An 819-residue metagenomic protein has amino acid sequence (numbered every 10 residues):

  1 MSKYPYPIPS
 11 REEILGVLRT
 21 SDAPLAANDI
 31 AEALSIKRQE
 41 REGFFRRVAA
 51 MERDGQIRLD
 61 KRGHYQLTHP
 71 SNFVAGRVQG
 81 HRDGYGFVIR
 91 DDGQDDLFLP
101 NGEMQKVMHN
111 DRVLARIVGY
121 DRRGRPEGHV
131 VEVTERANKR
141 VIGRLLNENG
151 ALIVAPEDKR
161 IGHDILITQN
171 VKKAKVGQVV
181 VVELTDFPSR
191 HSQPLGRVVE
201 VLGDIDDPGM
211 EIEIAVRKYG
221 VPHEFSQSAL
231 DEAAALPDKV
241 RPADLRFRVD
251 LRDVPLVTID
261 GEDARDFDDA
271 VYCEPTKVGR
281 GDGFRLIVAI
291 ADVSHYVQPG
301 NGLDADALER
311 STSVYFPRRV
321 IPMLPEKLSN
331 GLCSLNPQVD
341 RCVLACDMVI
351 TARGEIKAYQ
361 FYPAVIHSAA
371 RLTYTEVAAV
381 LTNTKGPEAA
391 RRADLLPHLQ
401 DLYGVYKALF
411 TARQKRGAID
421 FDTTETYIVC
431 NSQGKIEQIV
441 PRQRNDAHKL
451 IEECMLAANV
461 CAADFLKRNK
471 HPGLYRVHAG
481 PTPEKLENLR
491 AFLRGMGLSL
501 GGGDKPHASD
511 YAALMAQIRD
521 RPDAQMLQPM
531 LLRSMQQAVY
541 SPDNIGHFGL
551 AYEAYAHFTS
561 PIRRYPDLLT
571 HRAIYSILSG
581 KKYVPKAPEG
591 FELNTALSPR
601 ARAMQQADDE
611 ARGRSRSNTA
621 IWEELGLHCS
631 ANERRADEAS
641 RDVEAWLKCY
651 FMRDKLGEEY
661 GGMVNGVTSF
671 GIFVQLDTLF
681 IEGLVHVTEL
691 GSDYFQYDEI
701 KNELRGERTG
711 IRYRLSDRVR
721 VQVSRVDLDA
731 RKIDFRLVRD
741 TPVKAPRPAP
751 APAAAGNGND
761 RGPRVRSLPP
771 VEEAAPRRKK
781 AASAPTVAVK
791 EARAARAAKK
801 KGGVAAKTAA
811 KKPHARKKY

Functional and structural regions predicted by a protein language model:
M1-I287, S294-V339, R371, E376-A379 (+1 more regions): Charge-lined substrate channels and their catalytic hotspots, especially those that engage the 3′ end of RNA
Q56, R112, V179, E355 (+2 more regions): Residue-level marker of beta-strand positions
V78-G80, L145, M663-G666, R725-D727: Non-cytosolic beta-sheet module surface loops
R90, P156, T351, N431 (+2 more regions): Acidic/polar residues at beta-strand termini and the immediately following turn/coil
D95-P100, I161-L166, F680-Y697, K744-P748: A short macromolecule-binding patch
D111, H686-D729, I733, R747-P770: Intrinsically disordered, low-complexity linker and terminal regions at domain boundaries
A115, V182, V667, V721-V723: A generic structural signal for residues embedded in beta-strands
V181, D186-P188, I212-V221, S228-G691 (+3 more regions): Electropositive polyanion-binding surfaces
